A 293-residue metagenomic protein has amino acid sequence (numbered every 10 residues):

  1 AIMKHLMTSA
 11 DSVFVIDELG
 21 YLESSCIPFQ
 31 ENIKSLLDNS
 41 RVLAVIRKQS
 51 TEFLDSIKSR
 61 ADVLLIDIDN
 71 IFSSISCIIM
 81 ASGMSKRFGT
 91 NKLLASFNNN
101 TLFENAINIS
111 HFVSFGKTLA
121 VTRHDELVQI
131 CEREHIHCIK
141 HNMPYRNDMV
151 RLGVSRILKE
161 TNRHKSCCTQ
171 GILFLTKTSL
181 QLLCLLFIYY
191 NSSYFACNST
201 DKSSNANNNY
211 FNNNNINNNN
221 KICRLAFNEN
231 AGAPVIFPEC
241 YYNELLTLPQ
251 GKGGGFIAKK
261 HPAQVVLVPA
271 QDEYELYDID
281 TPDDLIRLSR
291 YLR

Functional and structural regions predicted by a protein language model:
A1-D11: ATP-dependent small-molecule kinase phosphotransfer cores that center on conserved nucleotide phosphate-binding segments
F14-D17, C77-I79, V235: Hydrophobic positions in the central parallel beta-sheet of the AAA+
L19-S73: Replace "adjacent to P-loop NTPase cores in ATP/GTP-dependent enzymes" with "adjacent to NTP-binding cores
R47-T51, T122-L127: Short, polar loop motifs at secondary-structure junctions
I75-D125: N-terminal glycine-rich phosphate-binding loop and ensuing alpha1 helix
E132-R146: Conserved donor nucleotide-binding strand/loop of the catalytic core
M143-L246: Conserved beta-loop-beta/alpha segment of the NTase-like Rossmann-fold superfamily that binds/positions NTPs
N243, T247-R293: Conserved alpha/beta core of the MobA/IspD/sugar-nucleotide pyrophosphorylase nucleotidyltransferase superfamily
